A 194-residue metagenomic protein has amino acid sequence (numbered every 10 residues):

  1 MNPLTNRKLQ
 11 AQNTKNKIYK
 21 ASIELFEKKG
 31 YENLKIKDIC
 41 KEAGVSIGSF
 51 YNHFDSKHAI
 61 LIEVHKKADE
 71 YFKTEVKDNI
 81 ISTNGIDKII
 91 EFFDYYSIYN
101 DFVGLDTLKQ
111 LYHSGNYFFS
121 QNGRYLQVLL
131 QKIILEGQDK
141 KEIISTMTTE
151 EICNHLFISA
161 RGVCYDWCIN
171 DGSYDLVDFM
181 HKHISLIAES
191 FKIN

Functional and structural regions predicted by a protein language model:
M1-N2, D87, I98, V128 (+3 more regions): C-terminal peripheral helix-coil segments that are non-catalytic and often amphipathic
Q10-S22, I39, V64-A68, F72 (+1 more regions): Generic hydrophobic, amphipathic alpha-helix propensity
K17, L25-A59: Helix-turn-helix
A21-L25, Y95: Short amphipathic alpha-helical elements of helix-turn-helix/winged-helix folds
E32, I143-I144: Conserved hydrophobic residue
E63, T74-F102, C153-L156: Hydrophobic alpha-helical connector segments
E70, G115-K140, E150-N154, I158: Amphipathic alpha-helical packing segments from all-alpha helical-bundle domains
E91-Y117, Y165: Amphipathic alpha-helical segments used for helix-helix packing
